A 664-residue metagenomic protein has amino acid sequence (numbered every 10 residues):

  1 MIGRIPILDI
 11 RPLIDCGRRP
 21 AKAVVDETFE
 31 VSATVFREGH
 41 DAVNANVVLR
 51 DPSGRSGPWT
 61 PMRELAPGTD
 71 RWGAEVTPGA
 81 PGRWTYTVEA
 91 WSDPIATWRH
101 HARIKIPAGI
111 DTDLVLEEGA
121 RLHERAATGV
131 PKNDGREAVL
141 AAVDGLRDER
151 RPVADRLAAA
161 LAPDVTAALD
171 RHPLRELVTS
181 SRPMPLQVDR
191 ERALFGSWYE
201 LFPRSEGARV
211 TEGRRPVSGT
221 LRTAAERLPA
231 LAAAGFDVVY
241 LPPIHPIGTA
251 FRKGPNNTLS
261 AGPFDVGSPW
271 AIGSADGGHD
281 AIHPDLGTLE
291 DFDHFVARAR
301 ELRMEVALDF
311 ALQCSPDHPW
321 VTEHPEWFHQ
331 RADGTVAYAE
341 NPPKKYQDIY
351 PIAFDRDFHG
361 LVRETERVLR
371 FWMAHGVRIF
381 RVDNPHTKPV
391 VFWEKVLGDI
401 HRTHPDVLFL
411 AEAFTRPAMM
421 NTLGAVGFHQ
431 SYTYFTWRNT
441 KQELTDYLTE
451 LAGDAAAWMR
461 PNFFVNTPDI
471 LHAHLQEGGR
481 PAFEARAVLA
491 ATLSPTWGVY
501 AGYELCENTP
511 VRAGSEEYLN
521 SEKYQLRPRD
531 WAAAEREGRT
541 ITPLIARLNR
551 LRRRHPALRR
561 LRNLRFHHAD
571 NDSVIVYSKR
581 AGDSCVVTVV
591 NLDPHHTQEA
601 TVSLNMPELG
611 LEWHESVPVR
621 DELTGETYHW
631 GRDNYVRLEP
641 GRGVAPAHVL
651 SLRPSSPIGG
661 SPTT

Functional and structural regions predicted by a protein language model:
M1-R204, A208, R215-D237, P246 (+6 more regions): Carbohydrate-interacting/catalytic domains
R192-G219, I247-F295, T322-H359, L519-P528: Aromatic- and acidic-residue-enriched carbohydrate-binding clefts of CAZyme catalytic domains
S197-Y199, V239-L241, V306-L308, F380 (+4 more regions): Hydrophobic faces of well-ordered beta-strands that scaffold small-molecule active sites in alpha/beta enzyme cores
L228-H245, A271-G334, D357-V382: Substrate-binding cleft of carbohydrate-active enzyme catalytic domains
Y240-T249, F310-P319, D383-P389, E412-R416 (+2 more regions): Short, solvent-exposed turn/loop segments enriched in Gly/Ser/Thr/Pro and often Arg
A307, I379-N384, L410, A473-H474 (+1 more regions): Short catalytic-loop micro-motif centered on adjacent basic/acidic residues
T322, E326, Q330, A353-L423: Active-site neighborhood of glycoside hydrolase catalytic domains
L397-E412, P417, W437-S515: Catalytic-core region of carbohydrate-active enzymes that cleave or remodel glycosidic bonds
